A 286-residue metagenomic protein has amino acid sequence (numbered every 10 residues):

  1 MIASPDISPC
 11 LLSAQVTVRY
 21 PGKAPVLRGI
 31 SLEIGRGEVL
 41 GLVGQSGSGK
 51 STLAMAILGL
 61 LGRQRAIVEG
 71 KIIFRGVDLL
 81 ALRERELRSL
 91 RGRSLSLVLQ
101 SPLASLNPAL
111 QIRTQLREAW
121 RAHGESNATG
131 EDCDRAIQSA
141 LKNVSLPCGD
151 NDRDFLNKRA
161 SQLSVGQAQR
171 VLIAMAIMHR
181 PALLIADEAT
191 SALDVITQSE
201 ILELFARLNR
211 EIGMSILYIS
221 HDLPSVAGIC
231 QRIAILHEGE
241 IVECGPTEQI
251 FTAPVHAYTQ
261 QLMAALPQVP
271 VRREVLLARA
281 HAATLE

Functional and structural regions predicted by a protein language model:
L11, L27-G29, L90: Conserved structural motif at the start of ABC-family nucleotide-binding domains
A66-D78: Conserved ABC transporter NBD signature motif
D150-N157, P246-E286: Short catalytic/signature loops enriched in Gly
I173, L184, I201: Hydrophobic anchor residue at the start of the ABC signature
M178-A182: A short, proline-enriched helix->beta-strand linker immediately N-terminal to the Walker B motif in ABC-type P-loop
V226-G228: A short, surface-exposed alpha-helical micro-motif characterized by mixed small hydrophobic and charged/polar residues
I241-G245: ABC ATPase "signature
